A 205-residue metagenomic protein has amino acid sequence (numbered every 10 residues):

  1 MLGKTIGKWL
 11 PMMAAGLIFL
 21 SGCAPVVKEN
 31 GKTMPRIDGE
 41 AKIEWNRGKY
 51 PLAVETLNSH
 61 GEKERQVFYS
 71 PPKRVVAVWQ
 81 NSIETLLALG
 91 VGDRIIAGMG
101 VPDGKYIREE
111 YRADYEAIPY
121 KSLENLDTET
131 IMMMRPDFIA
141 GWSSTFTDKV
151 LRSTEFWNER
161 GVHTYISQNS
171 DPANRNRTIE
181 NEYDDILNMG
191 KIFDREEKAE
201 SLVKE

Functional and structural regions predicted by a protein language model:
L2-V27: Sec-dependent N-terminal signal peptides of Gram-positive bacterial secreted proteins and lipoproteins
C23-E84, E197-E205: Bacterial Sec-exported substrate-binding components of ABC uptake systems
N58, M99-P102, Q168: Residues at the C-termini of beta-strands that transition into short coil/loop
K73, G92-I95, R135-D137, E159-Y165 (+1 more regions): Loop/turn elements at helix/coil->beta-strand transitions in domains of secreted/extracellular proteins
R74, Q80-N81, M133-A140, T145-F156 (+2 more regions): Active-site-adjacent structural elements in enzyme catalytic domains
V76-M134, F138, W142-S144: A short, structured surface patch at a secondary-structure boundary
Y106-I107, T147-L151, R175: Extracytoplasmic/secreted cell-surface and envelope-processing proteins
S153-E205: Extracytoplasmic substrate-binding proteins
